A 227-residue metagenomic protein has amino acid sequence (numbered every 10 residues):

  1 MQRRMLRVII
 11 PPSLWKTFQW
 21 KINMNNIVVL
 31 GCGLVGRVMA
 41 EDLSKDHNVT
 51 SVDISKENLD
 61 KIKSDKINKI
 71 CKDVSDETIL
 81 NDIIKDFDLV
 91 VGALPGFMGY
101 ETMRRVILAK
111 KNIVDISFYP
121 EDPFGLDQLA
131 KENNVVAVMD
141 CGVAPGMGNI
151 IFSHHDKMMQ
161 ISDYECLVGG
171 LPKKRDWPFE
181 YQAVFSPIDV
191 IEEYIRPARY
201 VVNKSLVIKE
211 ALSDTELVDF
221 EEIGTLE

Functional and structural regions predicted by a protein language model:
L30, M159-E227: Active-site-lining helix/loop region of Rossmann-like oxidoreductase modules
V35: Hydrophobic/small residue at the entry helix of a nucleotide-binding pocket
S51-S55: Conserved acidic E/D residue at the C-terminus of a beta-strand in Rossmann-like folds
K56-N58, P120: Helix N-cap at the beta1-alpha1 junction of Rossmann-like dinucleotide-binding domains, i.e., the first residues
V74-D86: Conserved Rossmann-fold cofactor-binding substructure of NAD(P)-dependent oxidoreductases
L89-V106, Y119-D122: Beta-loop-alpha module in the N-terminal Rossmann-like domain of NAD(P)-dependent dehydrogenases, especially those
I116-M139: Rossmann-fold NAD(P)-binding glycine/threonine-rich loop
G146-Y164: Oxidoreductase and adenylate-handling cofactor-binding alpha/beta cores
